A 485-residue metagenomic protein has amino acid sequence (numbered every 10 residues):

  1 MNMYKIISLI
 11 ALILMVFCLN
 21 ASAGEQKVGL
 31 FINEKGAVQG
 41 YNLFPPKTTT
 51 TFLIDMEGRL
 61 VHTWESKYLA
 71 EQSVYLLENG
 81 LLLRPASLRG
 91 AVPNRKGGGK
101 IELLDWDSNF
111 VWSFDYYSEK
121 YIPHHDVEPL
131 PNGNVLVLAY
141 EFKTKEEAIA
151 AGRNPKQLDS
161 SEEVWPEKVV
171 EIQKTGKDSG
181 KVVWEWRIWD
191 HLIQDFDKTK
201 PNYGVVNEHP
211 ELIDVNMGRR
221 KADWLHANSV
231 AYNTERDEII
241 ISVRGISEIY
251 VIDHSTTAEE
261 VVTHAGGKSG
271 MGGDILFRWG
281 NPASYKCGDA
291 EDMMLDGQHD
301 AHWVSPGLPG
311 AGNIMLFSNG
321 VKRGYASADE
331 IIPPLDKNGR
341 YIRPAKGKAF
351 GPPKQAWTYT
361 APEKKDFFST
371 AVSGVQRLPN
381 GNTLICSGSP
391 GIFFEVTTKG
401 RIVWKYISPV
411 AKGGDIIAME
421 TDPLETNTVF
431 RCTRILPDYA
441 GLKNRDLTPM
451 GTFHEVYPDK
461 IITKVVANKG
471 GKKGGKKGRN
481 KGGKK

Functional and structural regions predicted by a protein language model:
M1-S8: Bacterial N-terminal signal peptides that target proteins for export
S8-C18: Bacterial N-terminal signal peptides
S22-K485: Histidine-/acidic-rich catalytic cores in large beta-rich domains
